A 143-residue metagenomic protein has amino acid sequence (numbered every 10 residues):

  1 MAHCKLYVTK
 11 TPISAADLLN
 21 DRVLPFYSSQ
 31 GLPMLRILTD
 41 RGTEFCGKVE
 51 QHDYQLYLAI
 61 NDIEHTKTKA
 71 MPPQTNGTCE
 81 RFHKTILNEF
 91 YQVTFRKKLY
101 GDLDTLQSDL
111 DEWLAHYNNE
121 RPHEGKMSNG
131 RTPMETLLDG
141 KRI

Functional and structural regions predicted by a protein language model:
M1-K5, T66-T68, Q92-F95: Short small-residue beta-strand/loop micro-motif enriched in glycine and branched aliphatics
C4-G31: Active-site beta-loop-alpha junctions of metal-dependent nucleic acid enzymes, especially the RNase H-like/DDE
L19, E50-Q51: Distinct, well-ordered alpha-helical segments
P25, L56, I60, A115: Surface-exposed charge patches
F26-F45: Long, low-complexity, intrinsically disordered polar/charged segments
M34, E64-H65: Hydrophobic beta-strand scaffold residues
T39-R41, F45, Q51-L58, H65-E89 (+2 more regions): RNase H-like two-metal-ion nuclease catalytic core shared by retroviral integrases and related mobile-element nucleases
N61-I63, T85-I143: C-terminal domain-tail junction helix/linker
